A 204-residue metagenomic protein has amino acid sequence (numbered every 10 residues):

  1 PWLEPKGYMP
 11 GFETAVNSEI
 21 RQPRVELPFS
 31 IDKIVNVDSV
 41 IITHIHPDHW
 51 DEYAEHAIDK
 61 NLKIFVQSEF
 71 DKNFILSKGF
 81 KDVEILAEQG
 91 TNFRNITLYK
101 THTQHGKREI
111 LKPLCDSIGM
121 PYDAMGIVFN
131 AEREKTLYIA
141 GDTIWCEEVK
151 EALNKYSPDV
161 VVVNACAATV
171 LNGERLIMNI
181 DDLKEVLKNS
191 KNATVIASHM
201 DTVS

Functional and structural regions predicted by a protein language model:
P1, Q22, N36-H46, F65-S68 (+3 more regions): Active-site neighborhood of phospho(di)ester-bond hydrolases with catalytic His/Asp-centered motifs
P1-I41, E52-A54, R108-K112, W145-K155: Pre-active-site segment of Zn-dependent metallo-hydrolases
W2-P5, A87-T91, N95-K107, K155 (+1 more regions): Conserved catalytic scaffold of divalent metal-dependent phosphoesterases
E4-P5, I45-W50, K72-F74, T91-N92 (+4 more regions): Active-site environment of divalent metal-dependent phosphoester hydrolases
I20-P23, T143-S204: Cap/insert and terminal regions of metallo-dependent hydrolase folds
K60-K63, F80, S190-I196: A short helix->loop->beta-strand "cap" motif at the edges of active sites that frequently abuts
V66-E134: Metallo-beta-lactamase
